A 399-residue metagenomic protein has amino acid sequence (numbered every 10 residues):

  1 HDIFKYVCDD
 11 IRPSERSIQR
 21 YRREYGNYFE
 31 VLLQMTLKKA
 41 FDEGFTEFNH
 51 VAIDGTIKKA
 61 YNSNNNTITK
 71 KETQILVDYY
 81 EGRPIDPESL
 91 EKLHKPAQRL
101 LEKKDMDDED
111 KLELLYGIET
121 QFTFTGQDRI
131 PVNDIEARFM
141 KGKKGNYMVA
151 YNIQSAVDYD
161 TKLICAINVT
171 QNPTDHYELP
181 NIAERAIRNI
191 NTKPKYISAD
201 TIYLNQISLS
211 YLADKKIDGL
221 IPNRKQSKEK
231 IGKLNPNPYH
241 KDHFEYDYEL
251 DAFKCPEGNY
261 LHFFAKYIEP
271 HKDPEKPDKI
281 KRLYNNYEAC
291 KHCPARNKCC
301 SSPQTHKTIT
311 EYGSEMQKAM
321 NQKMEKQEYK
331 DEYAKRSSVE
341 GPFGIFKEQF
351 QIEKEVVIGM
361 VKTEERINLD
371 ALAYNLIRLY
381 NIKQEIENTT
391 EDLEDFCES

Functional and structural regions predicted by a protein language model:
D2: A detector of single, family-specific signature residues that are central to catalytic or substrate-handling motifs
Y6-S399: Anion-binding and metal-coordination hotspots
